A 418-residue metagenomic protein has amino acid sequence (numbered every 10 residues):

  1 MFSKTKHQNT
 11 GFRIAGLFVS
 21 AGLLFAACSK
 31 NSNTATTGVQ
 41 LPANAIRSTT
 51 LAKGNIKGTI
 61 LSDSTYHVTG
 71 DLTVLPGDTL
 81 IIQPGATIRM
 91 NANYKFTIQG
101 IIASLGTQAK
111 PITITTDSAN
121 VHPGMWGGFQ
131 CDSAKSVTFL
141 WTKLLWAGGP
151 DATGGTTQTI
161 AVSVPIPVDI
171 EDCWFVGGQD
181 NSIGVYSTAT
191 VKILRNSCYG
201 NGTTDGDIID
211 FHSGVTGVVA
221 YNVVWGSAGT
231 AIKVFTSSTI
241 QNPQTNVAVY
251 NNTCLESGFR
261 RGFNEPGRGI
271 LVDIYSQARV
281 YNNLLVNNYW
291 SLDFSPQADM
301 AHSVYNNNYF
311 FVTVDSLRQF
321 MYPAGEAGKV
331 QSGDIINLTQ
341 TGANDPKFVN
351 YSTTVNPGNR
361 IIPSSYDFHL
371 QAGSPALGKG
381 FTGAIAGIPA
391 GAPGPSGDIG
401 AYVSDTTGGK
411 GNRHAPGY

Functional and structural regions predicted by a protein language model:
M1-G11: N-terminal secretory signal peptides that target proteins for export/translocation
F12-L17: Sec-dependent signal peptide recognition, specifically the positively charged N-region followed immediately by
F25-A27: C-terminal motif of bacterial Sec signal peptides marking the signal peptidase cleavage site
S32-I81, N91-P375, G380-G383, P389-Y418: Extracellular beta-rich repeat passengers
I88: Surface-exposed, glycine/proline- and aromatic-rich loop segments on solvent-exposed faces across compartments
